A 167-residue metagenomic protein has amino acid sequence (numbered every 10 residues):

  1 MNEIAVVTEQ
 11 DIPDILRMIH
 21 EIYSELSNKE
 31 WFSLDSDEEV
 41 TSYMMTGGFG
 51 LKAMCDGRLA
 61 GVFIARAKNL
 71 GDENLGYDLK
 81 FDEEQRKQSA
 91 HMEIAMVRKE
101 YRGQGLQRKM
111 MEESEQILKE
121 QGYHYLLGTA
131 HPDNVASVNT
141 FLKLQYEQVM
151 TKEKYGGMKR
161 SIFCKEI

Functional and structural regions predicted by a protein language model:
N2-R17, N28: A short beta-loop-alpha structural element at the N-terminal edge of CoA-dependent acyl/N-acetyltransferase catalytic
L16, H20-S42: Conserved GNAT-fold acetyl-CoA-binding loop/helix
T41-K52, G61, R66-D72, H91: A short helix-loop-beta-strand connector motif used in the catalytic cores of GNAT acetyltransferases and, in some
I64-I94, Y155: Conserved acyl-donor/pantetheine-binding loop and adjacent beta-alpha core of acyl/acetyltransferases and related
I94-V97, G103-Q116, N139, K143: Conserved acetyl-CoA-binding loop-helix of GNAT-fold acetyltransferases
R102, G128-V138, Y155-G156: Conserved beta-strand-loop-alpha-helix junction that forms the acyl-donor binding cleft
R108, E120, P132-M150: Conserved active-site alpha-helix within GNAT-family acetyltransferase domains
L118-A130: Conserved GNAT acetyl-CoA-binding A-motif
